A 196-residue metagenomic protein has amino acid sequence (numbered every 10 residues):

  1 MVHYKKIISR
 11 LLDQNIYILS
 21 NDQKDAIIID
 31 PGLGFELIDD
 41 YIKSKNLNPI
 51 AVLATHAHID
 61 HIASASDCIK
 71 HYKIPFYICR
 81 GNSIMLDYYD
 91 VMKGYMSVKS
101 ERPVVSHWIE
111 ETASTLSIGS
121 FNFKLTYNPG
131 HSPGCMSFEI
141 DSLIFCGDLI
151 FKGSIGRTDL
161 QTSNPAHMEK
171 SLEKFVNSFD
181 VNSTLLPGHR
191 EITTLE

Functional and structural regions predicted by a protein language model:
M1-H3, M96-S97, G119-S120: Short Pro/Gly-enriched beta-strand edge/turn motifs at strand-loop
M1-K45, S137-G147: Conserved beta-strand hairpin/beta-sheet module of binuclear metal-dependent hydrolase folds, prominently
V2, L47, I74, F121-F123 (+1 more regions): A structural micro-motif
I7-I8, V105-H107, T126-P129: Short Gly/Pro-enriched turn/cap motifs at secondary-structure boundaries
Y17, I27, H107, A113-S114 (+2 more regions): Residue-level detector of beta-strand structural context in well-folded domains
I28-I29, I50-H58, F76-C79, Y127-G130 (+2 more regions): Active-site neighborhood of phospho(di)ester-bond hydrolases with catalytic His/Asp-centered motifs
L33-S117: Active-site HxH/HxHxD metal-binding segment of metal-dependent hydrolases
V91-Y95, N122-E196: Metallo-beta-lactamase
